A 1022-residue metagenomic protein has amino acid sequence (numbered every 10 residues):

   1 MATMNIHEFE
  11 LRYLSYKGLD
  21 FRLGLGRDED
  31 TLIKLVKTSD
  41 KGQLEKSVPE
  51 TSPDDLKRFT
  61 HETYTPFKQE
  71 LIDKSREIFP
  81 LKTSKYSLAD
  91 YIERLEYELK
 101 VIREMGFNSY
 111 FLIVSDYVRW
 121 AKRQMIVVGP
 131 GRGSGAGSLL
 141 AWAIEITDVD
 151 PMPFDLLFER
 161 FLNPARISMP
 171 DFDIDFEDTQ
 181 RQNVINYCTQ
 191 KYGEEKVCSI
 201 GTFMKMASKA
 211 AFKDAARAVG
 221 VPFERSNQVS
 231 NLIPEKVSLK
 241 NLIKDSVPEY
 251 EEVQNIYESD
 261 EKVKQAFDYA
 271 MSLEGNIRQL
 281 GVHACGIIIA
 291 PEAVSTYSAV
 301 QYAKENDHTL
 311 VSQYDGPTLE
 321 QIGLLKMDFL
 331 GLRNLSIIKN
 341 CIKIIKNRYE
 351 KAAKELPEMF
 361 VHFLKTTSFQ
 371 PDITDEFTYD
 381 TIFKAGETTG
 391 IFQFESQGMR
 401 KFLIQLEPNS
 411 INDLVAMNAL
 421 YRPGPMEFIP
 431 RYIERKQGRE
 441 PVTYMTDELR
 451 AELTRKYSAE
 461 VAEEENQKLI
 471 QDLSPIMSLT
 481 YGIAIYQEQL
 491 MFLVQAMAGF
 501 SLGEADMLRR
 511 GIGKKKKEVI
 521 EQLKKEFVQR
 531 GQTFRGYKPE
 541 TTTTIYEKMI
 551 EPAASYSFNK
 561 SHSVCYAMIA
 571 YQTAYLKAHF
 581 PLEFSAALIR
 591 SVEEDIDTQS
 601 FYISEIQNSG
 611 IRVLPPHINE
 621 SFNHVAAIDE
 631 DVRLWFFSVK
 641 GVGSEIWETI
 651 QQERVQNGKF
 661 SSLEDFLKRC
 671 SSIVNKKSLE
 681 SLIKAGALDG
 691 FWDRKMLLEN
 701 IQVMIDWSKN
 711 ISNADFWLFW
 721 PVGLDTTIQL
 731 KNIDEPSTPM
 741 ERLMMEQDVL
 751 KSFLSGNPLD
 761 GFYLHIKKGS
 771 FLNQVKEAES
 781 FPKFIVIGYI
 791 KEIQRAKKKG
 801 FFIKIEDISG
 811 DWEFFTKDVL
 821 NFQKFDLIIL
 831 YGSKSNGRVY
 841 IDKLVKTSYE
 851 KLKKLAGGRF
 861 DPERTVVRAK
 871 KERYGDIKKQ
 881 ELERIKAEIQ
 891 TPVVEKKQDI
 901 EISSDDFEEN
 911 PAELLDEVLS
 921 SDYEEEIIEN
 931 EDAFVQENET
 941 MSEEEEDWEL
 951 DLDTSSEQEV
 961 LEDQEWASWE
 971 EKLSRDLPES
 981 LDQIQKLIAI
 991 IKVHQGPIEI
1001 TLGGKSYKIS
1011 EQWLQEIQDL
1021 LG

Functional and structural regions predicted by a protein language model:
A2-G1022: Noncatalytic, beta-rich nucleic-acid-contacting surfaces in large DNA/RNA-processing enzymes
